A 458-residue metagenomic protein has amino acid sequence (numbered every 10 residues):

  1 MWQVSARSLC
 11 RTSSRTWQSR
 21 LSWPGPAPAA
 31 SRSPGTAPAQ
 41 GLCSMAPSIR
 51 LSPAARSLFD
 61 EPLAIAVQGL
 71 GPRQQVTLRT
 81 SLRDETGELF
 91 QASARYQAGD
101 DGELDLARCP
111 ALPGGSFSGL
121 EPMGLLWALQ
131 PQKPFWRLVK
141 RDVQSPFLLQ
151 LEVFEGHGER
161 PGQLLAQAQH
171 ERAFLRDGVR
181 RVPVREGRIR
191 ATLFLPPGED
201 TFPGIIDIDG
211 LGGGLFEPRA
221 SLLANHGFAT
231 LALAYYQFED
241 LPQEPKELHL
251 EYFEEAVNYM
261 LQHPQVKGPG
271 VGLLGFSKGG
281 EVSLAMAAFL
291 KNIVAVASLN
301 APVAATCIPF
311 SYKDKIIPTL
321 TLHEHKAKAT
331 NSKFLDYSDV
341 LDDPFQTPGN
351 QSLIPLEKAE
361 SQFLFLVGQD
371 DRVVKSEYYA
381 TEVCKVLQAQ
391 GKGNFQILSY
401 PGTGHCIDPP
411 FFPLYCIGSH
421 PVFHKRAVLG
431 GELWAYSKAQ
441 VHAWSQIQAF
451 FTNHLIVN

Functional and structural regions predicted by a protein language model:
M1-G25: N-terminal chloroplast transit peptides
A39-A46: Proline/serine/threonine-rich low-complexity linkers at boundaries of modular beta-sandwich domains
P47-L58, L63-P72, E88-S93, Q97-G99 (+1 more regions): N-terminal cap/lid segment of alpha/beta-hydrolase-fold proteins
T80-Q132: Ser/Thr-rich low-complexity repeats and stalk/linker segments
R188-R190, E199-Q262, P309-S311, C416-G430: Cap/lid segment of the alpha/beta-hydrolase catalytic domain
G214-P218, H226, E254-H325, D336-T347: Primarily recognizes the serine-hydrolase "nucleophile elbow" in alpha/beta-hydrolase and SGNH/GDSL folds
Q237-F238, Q369, Y400-I407, F411-I417 (+2 more regions): Histidine-bearing beta->alpha loop at or near hydrolase active sites
F334-P410, A439-N453, N458: Serine-hydrolase catalytic core
